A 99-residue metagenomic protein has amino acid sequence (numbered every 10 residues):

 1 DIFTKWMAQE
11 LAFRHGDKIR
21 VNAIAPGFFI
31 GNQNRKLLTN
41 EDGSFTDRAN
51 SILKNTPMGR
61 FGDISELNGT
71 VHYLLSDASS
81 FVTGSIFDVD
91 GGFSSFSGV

Functional and structural regions predicted by a protein language model:
D1-L11, I24, L74: Hydrophobic alpha-helix immediately C-terminal to the catalytic Tyr-X-X-X-Lys motif of short-chain
Q9-R14, S80: Alpha-helical segment proximal to the catalytic Tyr-Lys
A12-D17, S97-V99: Short, flexible, glycine-rich and Lys/Arg-enriched loop motifs at helix boundaries that contact anionic partners
H15-R20, V82-G84: Short, small/polar-rich loop/turn modules that mediate ligand/substrate recognition or access, typified
R20-I30, L75, D88-D90: Conserved SDR Rossmann-fold cofactor-binding beta-strand/turn motif
F28-N55, F96-V99: A glycine/serine/threonine-rich, flexible loop-to-helix segment that serves as the NAD(P) cofactor-binding "lid"
G43-F45, T56-L67, A78: A conserved structural motif in NAD(P)-dependent oxidoreductases
H72, T83-V99: Short C-terminal tail/terminal secondary-structure segment of NAD(P)H-dependent dehydrogenase/reductase domains
